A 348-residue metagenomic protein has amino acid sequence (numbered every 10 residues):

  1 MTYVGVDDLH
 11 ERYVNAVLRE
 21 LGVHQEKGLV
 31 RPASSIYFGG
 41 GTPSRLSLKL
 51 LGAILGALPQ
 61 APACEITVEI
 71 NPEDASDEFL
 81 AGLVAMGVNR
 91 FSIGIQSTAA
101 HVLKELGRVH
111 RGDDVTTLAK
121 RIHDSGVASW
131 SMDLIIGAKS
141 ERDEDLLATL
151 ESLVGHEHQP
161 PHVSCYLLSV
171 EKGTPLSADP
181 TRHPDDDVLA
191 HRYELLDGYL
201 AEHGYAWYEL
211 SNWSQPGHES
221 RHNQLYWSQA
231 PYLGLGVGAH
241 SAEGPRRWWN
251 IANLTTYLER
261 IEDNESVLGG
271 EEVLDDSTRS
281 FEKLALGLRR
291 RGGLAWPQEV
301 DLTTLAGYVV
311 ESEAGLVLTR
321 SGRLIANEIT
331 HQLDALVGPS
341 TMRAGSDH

Functional and structural regions predicted by a protein language model:
Y3-K27, R31-W296, D347-H348: C-terminal scaffold of the Radical SAM
A295-A306: Short amphipathic alpha-helical interaction segments
L305-A314: A short, conserved structural fragment
G315-R320: Minor-groove-contacting beta-hairpin "wing" of winged helix-turn-helix DNA-binding domains
S321-H348: Short, amphipathic alpha-helical interaction segments positioned at domain boundaries
